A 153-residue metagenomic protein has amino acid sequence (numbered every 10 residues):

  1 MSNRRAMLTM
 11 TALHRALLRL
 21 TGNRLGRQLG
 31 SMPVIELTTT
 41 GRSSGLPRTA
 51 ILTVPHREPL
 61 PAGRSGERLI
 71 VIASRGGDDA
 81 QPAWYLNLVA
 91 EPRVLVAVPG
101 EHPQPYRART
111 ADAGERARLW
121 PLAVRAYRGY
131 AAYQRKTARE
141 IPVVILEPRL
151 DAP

Functional and structural regions predicted by a protein language model:
M1-P33: Alpha-helical membrane-targeting segments
M32-S74: Short beta-strand segments
E36, I145-E147: Short, well-ordered beta-strand micro-motif
R57, E147-P148: Active-site beta-strand termini and strand-to-loop segments that position acidic
R75-Y127, K136-E140, P148: Short, structured beta-strand-loop surface elements
Y133: Non-catalytic, usually N-terminal nucleic-acid engagement modules in DNA/RNA processing proteins
R149-P153: Generic C-terminal helix-cap and adjacent flexible tail
